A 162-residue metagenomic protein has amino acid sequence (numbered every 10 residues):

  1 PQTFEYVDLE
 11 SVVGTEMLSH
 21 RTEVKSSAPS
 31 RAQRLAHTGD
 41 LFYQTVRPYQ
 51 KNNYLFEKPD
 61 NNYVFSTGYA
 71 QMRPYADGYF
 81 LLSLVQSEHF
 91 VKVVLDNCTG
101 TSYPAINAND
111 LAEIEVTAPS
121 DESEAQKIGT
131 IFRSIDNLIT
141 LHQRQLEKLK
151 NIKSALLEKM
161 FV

Functional and structural regions predicted by a protein language model:
P1-V162: Feature detects amphipathic, helix-rich regulatory segments
